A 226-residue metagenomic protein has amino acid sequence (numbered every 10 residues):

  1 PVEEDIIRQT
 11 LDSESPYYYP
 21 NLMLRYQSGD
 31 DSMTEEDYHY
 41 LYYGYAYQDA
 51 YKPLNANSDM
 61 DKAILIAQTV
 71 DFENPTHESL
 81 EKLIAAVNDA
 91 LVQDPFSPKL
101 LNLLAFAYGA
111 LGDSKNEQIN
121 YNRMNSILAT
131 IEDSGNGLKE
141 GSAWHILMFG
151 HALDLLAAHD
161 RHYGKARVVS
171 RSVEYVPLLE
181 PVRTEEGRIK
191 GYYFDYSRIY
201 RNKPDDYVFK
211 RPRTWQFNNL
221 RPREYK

Functional and structural regions predicted by a protein language model:
P1-L80, S142-K226: N-terminal alpha-helical interaction modules that lie
D59, V87, L101-L104: TPR repeat positional signature
D89-A90, M124: Canonical positions in the second alpha-helix
P98-K99, S126-E140: Boundary/linker segments of alpha-helical solenoid repeat arrays
G109-E132: TPR/TPR-like (Sel1-like) alpha-helical repeat modules
